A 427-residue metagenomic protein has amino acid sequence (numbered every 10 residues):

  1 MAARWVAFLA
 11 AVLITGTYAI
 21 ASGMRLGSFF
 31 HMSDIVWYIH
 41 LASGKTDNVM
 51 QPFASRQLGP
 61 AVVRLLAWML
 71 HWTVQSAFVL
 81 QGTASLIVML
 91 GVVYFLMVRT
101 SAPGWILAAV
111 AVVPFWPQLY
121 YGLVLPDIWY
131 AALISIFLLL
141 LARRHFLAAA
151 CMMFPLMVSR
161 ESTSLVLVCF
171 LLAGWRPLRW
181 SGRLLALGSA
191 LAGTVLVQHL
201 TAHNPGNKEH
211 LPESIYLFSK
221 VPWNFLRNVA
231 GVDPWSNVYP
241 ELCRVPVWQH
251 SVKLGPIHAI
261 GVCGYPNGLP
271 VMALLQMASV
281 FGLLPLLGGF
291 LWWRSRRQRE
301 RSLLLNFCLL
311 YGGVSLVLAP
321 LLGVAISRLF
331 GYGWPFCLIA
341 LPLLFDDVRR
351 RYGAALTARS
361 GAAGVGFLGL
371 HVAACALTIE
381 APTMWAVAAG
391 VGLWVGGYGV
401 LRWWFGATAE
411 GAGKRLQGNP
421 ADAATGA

Functional and structural regions predicted by a protein language model:
M1-Y18, V395-A427: Start-transfer (signal-anchor) and selected internal transmembrane alpha helices of multi-pass inner/ER membrane
D34-W72, G255: Short hydrophobic/aromatic helix or loop-helix immediately within or flanking a transmembrane segment in polytopic
L65, L80-T100: Transmembrane-helix motifs of polytopic, lipid-linked glycan transferases
A84, A108-A109, P117-I136, L156-L165 (+1 more regions): Multi-pass, polyprenyl lipid-linked donor-dependent membrane glycosyltransferases
V92, W129-M152, L167, F336-A340: Specific aromatic-rich, kink-prone transmembrane helix
V93-F115, A132: Transmembrane-helix signature of polytopic, membrane-embedded enzymes that assemble or transfer cell-envelope glycans
V166-L191: Perimembrane helix-loop-helix junctions
I260-S302, G312, L316, C337-A340 (+1 more regions): Hydrophobic, aromatic-rich transmembrane alpha-helices and their immediate juxtamembrane boundary segments
